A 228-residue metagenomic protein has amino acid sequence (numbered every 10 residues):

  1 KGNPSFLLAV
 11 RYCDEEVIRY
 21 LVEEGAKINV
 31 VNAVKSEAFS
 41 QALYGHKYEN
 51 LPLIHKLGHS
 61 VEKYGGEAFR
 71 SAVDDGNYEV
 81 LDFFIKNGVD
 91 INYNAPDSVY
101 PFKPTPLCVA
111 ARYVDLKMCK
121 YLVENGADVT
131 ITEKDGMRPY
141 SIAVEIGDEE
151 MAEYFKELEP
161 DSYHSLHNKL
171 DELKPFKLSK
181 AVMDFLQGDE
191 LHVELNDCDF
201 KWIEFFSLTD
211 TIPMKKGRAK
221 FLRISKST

Functional and structural regions predicted by a protein language model:
K1-L7, V31-S40, E62-S71, N94-P106 (+2 more regions): Ankyrin-repeat boundary/"N-cap" motif
K1-V31: Generic N-terminal leader segments that precede the first folded domain
S5, V17, V34, A38 (+8 more regions): Structural recognition of alpha-solenoid helical scaffolds
L8-D14, S40-K47, S71-Y78, P101-D115 (+1 more regions): Ankyrin repeat A-helix N-terminal signature
C13-E23, H46-K56, N77-K86, V114-E124 (+1 more regions): Ankyrin repeat structural motif
G25-N29, G58-V61, G88-N92, G126-T130: The conserved C-terminal loop/turn that links adjacent ankyrin repeats
V109-N125, T130-I146: Long, internal scaffold/assembly segments composed of regular secondary structure
K134-T228: A surface-exposed partner-binding patch
